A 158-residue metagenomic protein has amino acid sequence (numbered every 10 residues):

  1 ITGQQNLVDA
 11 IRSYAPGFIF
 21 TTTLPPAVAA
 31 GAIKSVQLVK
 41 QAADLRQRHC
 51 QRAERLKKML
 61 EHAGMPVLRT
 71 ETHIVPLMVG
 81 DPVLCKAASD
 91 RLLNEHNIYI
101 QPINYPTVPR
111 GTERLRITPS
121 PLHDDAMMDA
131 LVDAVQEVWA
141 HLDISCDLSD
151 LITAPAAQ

Functional and structural regions predicted by a protein language model:
I1-A43: Conserved core segment of the aminotransferase class I/II
T2, P76-G80, T118-S120: Short hydrophobic/aromatic beta-strand micro-patches that form the beta-sheet surface supporting nucleotide- or nucleic
A10-I11, A88, M127, L131: Hydrophobic side chains in well-ordered alpha-helices
A15, A53-E54, V135: Short amphipathic alpha-helical/adjacent loop interface patches that line ligand and macromolecule-binding sites
I33-Y99: Conserved PLP-dependent catalytic core of the aminotransferase class-I/II
M65-V67, P106-P109: Replace "in large, NTP-powered and nucleic-acid-processing enzymes" with "in large, NTP-powered factors and other
E95, T107-Q158: PLP-dependent enzyme catalytic core of the Aspartate aminotransferase-like
Q101-N104: Cytosolic Rossmann-like ligand/nucleotide-binding regulatory domains
